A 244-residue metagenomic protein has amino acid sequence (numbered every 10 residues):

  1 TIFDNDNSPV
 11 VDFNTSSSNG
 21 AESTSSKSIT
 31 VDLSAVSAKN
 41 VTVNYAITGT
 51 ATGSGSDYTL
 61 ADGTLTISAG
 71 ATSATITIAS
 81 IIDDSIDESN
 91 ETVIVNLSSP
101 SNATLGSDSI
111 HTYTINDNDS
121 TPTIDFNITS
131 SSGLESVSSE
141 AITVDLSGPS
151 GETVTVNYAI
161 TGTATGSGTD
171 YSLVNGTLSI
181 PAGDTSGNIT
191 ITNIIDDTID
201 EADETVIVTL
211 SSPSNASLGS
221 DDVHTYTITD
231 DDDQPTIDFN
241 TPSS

Functional and structural regions predicted by a protein language model:
T1-S244: Short boundary segments that mark the start of a structured unit
